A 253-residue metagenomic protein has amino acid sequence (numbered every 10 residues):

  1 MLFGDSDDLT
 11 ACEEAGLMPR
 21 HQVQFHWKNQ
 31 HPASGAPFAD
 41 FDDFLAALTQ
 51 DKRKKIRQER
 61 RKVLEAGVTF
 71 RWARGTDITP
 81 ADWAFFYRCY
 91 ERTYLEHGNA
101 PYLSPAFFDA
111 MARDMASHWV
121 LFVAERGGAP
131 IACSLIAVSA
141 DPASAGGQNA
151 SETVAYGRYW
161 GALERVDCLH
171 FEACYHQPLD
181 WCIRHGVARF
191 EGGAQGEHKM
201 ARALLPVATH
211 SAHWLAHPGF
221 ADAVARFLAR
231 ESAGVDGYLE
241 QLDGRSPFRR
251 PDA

Functional and structural regions predicted by a protein language model:
M1-C168, H213-W214, S246-A253: A conserved beta-strand-loop-helix scaffold within acyl/acetyltransferase catalytic domains
M1-L2, C182-G193: Conserved GNAT acetyl-CoA-binding A-motif
T69, A188, L205: Residue-level detector of anion-binding/catalytic polar loops
A81, R88, Y94-H97, H185 (+1 more regions): C-terminal catalytic domain of photolyase/cryptochrome flavoproteins, centering on the FAD-binding pocket
C89, F107-M111, C174-L179, Q195: Short, hydrophobic/aromatic alpha-helical segments in well-folded domains
R165-C182, E191: Conserved acetyl-CoA-binding loop-helix of GNAT-fold acetyltransferases
